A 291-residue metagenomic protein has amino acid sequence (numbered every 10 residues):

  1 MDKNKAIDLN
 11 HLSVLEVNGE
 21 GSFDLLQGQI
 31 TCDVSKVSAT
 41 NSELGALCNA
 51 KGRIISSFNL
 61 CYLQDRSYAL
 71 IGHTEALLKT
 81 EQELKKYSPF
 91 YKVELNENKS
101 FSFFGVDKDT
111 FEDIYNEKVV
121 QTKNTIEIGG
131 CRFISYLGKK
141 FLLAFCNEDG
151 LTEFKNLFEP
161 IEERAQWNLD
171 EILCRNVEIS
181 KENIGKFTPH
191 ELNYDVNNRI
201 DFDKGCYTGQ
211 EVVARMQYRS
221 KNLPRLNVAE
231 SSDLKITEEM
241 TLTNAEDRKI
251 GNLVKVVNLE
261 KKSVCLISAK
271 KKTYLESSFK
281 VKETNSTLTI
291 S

Functional and structural regions predicted by a protein language model:
M1-S291: Basic, glycine/lysine-rich polyanion-binding surfaces/domains
